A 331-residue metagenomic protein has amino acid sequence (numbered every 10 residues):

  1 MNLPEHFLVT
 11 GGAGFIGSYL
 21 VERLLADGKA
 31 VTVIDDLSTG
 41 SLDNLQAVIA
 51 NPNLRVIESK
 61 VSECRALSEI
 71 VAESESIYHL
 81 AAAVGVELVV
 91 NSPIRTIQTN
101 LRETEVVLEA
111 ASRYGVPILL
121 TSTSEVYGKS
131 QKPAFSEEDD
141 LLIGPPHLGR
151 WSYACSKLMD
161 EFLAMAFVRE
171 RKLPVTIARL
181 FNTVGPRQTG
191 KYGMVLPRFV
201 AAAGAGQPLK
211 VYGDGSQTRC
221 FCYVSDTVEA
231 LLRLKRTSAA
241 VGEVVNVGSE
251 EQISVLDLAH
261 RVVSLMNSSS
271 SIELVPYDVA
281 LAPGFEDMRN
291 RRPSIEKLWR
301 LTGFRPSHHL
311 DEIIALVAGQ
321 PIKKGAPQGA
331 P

Functional and structural regions predicted by a protein language model:
M1-F181, S225, A326, A330-P331: N-terminal Rossmann-like NAD(P)+-binding domain of SDR-like oxidoreductases, especially those catalyzing
F7, N182, A203-P331: C-terminal substrate-binding subdomain of Rossmann-fold SDR/epimerase-dehydratase oxidoreductases
A13-I16, L42, E87, S130 (+4 more regions): Gly/Ser/Thr-rich beta-alpha loop segments that engage phosphate groups in nucleotides
N44-Q46, S130-P133, Q188-K191, V224 (+2 more regions): Short aromatic-enriched loop/helix-cap "lid" or pocket-rim segments at secondary-structure transitions that line
A50, E63, Q131, Q188-Y192 (+3 more regions): Residue-level signature of the cytosolic catalytic core of signaling kinases
V86-V90, G185-P186, A280-G284: A short acidic, helix-capping loop that chelates divalent metal ions and anchors anionic groups
V107, F167, F199-A202, A230-L234: A short, amphipathic alpha-helix embedded in the catalytic core of nucleotide-handling enzymes
M159, L163, F167, F199 (+2 more regions): Hydrophobic alpha-helix immediately C-terminal to the catalytic Tyr-X-X-X-Lys motif of short-chain
